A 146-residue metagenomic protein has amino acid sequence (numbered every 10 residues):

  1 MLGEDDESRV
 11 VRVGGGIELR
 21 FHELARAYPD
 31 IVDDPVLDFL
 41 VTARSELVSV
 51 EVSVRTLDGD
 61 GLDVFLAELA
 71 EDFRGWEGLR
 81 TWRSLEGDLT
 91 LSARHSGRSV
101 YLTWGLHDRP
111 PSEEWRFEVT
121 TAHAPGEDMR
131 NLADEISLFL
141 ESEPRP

Functional and structural regions predicted by a protein language model:
M1-V48, V54-R55, F139-P146: Charged, alpha-helix-forming regions
V13-G14, R20-L24, T42-R44, S53-L57 (+3 more regions): A structural detector for beta-sheet-dominated domains
G15-I17, E46-V50, G87, R98 (+1 more regions): Short acidic/polar mixed-charge low-complexity motifs
V32-D34, V48-L62, V119-R130: Short, low-complexity cationic-aromatic patches
D33-D38, T81, L89-E113: Intrinsic, low-complexity N-terminal interaction/targeting segments
L62-L69, L132, I136: Short, structured motif recognition centered on aromatic/hydrophobic residues
R74-L89, S142-P146: Short glycine-rich, low-complexity/disordered patches
R109-P146: Mixed-charge, glycine-accented linear interaction segment located at domain edges/termini
